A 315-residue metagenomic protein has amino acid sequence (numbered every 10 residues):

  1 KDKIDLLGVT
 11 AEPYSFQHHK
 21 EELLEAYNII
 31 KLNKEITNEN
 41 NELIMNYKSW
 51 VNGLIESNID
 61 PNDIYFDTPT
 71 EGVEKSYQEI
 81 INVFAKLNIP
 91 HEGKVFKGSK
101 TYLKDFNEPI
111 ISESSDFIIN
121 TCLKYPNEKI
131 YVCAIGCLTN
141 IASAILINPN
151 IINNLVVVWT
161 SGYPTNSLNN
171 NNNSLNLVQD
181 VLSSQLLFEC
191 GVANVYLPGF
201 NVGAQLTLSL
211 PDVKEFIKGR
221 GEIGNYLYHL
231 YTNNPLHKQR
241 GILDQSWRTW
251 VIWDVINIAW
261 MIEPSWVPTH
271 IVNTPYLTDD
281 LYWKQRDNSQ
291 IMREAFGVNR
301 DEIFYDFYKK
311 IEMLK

Functional and structural regions predicted by a protein language model:
K1-G8, I30-N41, L175-L182, V195-K315: Conformational coupling and interaction surfaces
K1-I36, N40, N46, W50-D60 (+2 more regions): Active-site histidine-anchored catalytic micro-motif
I44-K75, D244: Intrinsically disordered, low-complexity acidic Ser/Thr-rich regulatory segments
V73-Q78, V181: Short, surface-exposed alpha-helical segments at coil->helix boundaries
Q78, N88-K97: Ligand-binding beta-strand-loop-alpha-helix segment within the catalytic cores of soluble metabolic enzymes
F84: Conserved hydrophobic residues forming the short capping helix/wall of the S-adenosyl-L-methionine
K94-Y102, L236, K284-Q285: Short, basic/glycine-rich phosphate-binding loops at helix/coil junctions that contact nucleotide phosphates
V95, L187, I258: A residue-level signal for conserved active-site and pocket-lining positions in enzyme catalytic cores
